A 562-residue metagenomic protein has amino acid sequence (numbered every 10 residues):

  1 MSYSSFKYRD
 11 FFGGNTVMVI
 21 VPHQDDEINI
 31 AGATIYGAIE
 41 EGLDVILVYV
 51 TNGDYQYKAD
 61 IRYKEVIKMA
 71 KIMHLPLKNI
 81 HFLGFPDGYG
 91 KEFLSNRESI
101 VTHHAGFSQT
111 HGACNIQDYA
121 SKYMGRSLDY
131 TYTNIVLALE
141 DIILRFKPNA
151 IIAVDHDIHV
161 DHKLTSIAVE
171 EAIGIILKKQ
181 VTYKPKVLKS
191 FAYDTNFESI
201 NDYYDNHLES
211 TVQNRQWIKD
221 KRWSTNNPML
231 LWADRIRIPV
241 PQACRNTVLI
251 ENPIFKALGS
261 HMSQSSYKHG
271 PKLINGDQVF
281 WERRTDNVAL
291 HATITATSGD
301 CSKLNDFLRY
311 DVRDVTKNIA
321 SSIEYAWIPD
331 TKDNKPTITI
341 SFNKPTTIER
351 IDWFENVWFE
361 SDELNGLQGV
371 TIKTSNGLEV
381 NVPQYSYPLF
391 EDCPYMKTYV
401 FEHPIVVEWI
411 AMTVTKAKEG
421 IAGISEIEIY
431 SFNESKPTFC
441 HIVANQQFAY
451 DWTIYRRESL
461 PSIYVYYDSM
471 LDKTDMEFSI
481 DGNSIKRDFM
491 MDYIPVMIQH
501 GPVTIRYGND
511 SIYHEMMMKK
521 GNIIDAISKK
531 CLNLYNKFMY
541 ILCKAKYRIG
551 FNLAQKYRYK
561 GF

Functional and structural regions predicted by a protein language model:
M1, I524-F562: Membrane-proximal basic amphipathic "stem/tether" segments
M1-T182: Active-site beta-strand->loop->alpha-helix modules in alpha/beta enzyme cores, enriched in Gly/His/Asp(Glu)
S2-S4, F11, E92-S99, A105 (+3 more regions): C-terminal accessory domains and tails appended to enzymatic cores
I319-E379, C393-T438: Aromatic, loop-rich ligand-recognition surfaces of beta-strand-rich domains
H403-V406, P495-H500: Surface-exposed, short loops/turns at beta-strand junctions within beta-sandwich domains
S435-R457, K529-C531: Short, compositionally biased P/S/T/A/G/V-rich stretches that sit at domain boundaries
L471-G482: Change to "...patches in solvent-exposed regions of secreted, membrane-anchored, or virion-exposed structural
S511-I523: Edge beta-strands of extracellular beta-sandwich domains
